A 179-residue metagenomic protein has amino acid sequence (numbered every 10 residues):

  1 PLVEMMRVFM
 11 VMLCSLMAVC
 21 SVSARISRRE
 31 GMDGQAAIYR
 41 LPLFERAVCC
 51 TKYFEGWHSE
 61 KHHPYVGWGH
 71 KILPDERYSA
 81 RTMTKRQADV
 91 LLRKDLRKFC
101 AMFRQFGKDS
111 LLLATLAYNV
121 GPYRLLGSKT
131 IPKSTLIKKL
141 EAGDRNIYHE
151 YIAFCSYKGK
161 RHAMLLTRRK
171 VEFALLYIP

Functional and structural regions predicted by a protein language model:
P1-M5, M10: Extreme N-terminal basic, low-complexity initiation segments that serve as generic localization/processing leaders
E4, V22-I26: Intrinsically disordered, low-complexity regions enriched in serine, threonine, proline and polar/charged residues
L13, R25-H58, H70-R77, M83-K94 (+2 more regions): Long, amphipathic alpha-helical surface segments
C14-V22: Hydrophobic h-region of N-terminal signal peptides that target proteins for export in Gram-negative bacteria
F44, V48, D109-S110, A114: Short runs of predominantly hydrophobic/aromatic residues within well-ordered alpha helices that form helix-helix
S59-H62, F103-L112, E150: Surface-exposed patches in mature extracellular/periplasmic domains of secreted proteins
H63-V66, H70: Early exported N-terminus immediately downstream of N-terminal targeting peptides
S110-R124: Short N-proximal segments of mature Sec-exported proteins
